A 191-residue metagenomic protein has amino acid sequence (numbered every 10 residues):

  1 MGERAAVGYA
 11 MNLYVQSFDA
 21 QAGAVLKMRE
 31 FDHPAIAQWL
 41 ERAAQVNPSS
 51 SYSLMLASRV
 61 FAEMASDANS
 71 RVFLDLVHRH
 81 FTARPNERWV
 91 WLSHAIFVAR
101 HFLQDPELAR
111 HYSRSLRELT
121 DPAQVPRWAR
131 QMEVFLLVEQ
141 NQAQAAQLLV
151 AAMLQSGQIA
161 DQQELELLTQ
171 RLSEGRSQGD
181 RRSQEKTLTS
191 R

Functional and structural regions predicted by a protein language model:
M1-N47, L149-A151, Q155-S156, T169-R191: N-terminal alpha-helical interaction modules that lie
E3-V7, V25, E41-N47, H78-R88 (+2 more regions): Flexible helix-coil transition and linker loops at the boundaries of alpha-helical arrays
M28, A62-A65, R100-H101, F135-E139 (+1 more regions): Hydrophobic/aromatic side-chain positions at a characteristic register within alpha-helices of tetratricopeptide repeats
E30-P34, P48, M64, A68 (+3 more regions): Soluble non-cytosolic domains of exported or imported proteins
L40, N69-T82, D105-T120, Q142-S156 (+1 more regions): Alpha-helical repeat scaffolds
L54-M132: Alpha-helical adaptor scaffolds
V60, V98, L136, R171-G175: TPR/TPR-like alpha-solenoid repeats
A123-L154, Q162-E166: Elongated scaffolding segments in large macromolecular assemblies, built predominantly from amphipathic alpha-helices
